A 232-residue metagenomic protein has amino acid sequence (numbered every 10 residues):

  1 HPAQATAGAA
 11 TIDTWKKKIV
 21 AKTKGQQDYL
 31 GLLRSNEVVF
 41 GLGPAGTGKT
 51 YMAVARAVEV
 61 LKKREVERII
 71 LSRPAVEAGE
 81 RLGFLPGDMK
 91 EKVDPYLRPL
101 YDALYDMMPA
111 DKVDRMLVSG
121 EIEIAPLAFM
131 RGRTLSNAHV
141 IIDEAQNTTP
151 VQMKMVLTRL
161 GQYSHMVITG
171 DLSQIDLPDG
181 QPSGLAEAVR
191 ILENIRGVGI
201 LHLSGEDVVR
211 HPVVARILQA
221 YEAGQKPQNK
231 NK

Functional and structural regions predicted by a protein language model:
H1-T6: Interdomain "pre-motor" coupling segment immediately N-terminal to P-loop NTPase/helicase cores
G8-I12: Short acidic, low-complexity segments enriched in Ser/Thr/Gly/Pro
T14-K24, G31-I142, Q146-K232: Conserved helicase motor core of SF1/SF2 NTP-dependent helicases
